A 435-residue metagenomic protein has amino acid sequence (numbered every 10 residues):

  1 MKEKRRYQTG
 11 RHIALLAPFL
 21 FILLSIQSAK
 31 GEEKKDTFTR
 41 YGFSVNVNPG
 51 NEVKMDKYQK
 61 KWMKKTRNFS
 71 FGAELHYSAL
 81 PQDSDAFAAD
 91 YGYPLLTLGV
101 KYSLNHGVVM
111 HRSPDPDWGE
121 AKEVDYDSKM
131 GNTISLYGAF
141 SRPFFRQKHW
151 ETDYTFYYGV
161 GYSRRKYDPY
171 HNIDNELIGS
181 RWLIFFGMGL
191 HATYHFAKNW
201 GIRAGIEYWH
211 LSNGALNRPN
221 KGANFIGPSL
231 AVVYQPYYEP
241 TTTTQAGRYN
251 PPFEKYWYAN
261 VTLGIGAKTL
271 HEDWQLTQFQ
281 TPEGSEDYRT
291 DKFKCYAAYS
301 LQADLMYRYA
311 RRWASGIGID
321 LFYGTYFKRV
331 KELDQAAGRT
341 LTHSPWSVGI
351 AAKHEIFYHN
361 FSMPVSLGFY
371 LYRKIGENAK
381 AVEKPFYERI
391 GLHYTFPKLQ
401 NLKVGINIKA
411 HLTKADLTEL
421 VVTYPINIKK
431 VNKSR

Functional and structural regions predicted by a protein language model:
E32-R40, Q82-Y93, F145-T152, F196-W200 (+4 more regions): Short loop/turn motifs that connect adjacent beta-strands in outer-membrane beta-barrel proteins
T39, R67-A73, G92, S128-L136 (+9 more regions): Residues that define the transmembrane beta-barrel architecture of outer-membrane proteins
Y41-V45, P94-L98, T152-Y158, F186 (+9 more regions): Transmembrane beta-strands of outer-membrane beta-barrel proteins
V45, A73-P81, L136-F144, F156-V160 (+9 more regions): Residues on the lipid-exposed face of transmembrane beta-strands in outer-membrane beta-barrel proteins
V47-V53, A79, V100-H106, Y158-K166 (+9 more regions): Transmembrane beta-strands of outer-membrane beta-barrel pores
N51-G72, H111-Y126, T269-S300: Surface-exposed strand-loop-strand hairpins of Gram-negative outer-membrane beta-barrel proteins
M55-K61, V109-D115, K166-I173, G214-K221 (+5 more regions): Outer-membrane beta-barrel translocator domains and adjoining extracellular loop/strand segments of Gram-negative
N224-Q245, L392, A415-R435: Outer-membrane beta-barrel "beta-signal"
